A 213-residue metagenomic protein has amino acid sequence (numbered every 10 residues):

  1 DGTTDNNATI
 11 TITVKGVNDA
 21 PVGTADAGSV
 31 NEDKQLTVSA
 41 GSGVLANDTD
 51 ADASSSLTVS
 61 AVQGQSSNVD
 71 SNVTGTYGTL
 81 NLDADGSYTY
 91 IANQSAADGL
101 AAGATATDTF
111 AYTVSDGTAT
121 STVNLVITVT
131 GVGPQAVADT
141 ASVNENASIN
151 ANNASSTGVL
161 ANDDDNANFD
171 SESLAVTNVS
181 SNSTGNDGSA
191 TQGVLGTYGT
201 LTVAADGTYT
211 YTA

Functional and structural regions predicted by a protein language model:
D1-V17, V69-G131, N186-A213: Acidic, turn/loop-rich segments in luminal/extracellular domains of secretory-pathway and cell-surface proteins
D19-T74, Q135-G193: Extracellular ectodomain surface segments
